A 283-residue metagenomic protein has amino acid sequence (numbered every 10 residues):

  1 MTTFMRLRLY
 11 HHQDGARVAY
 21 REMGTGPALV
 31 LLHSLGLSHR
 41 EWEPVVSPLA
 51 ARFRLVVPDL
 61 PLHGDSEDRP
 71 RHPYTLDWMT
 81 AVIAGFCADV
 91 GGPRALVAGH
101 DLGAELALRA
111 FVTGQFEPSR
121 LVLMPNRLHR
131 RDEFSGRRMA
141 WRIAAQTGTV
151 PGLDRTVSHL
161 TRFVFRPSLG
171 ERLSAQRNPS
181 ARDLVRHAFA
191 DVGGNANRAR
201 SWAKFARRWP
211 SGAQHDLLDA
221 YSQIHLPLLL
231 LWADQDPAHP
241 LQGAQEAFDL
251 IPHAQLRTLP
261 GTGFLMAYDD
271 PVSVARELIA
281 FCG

Functional and structural regions predicted by a protein language model:
A16, R21-D65: Conserved HGGG/HGGXW glycine-rich cap/lid loop of the alpha/beta-hydrolase fold
V57-L102, F134, R276: Active-site loop/oxyanion-hole signature of alpha/beta-hydrolase fold enzymes
V112, S119-D154: Flexible "cap/lid" loop of the alpha/beta hydrolase fold
H129-F134, T156-Q223: Conserved alpha/beta-hydrolase catalytic His-Asp/Glu region
I224, L230-W232: Short beta-strand/loop motif that positions the catalytic acidic residue of the alpha/beta-hydrolase fold
P237-G243: Conserved alpha/beta-hydrolase "acid-adjacent" motif
F248-F264: Catalytic histidine neighborhood in serine/cysteine hydrolases with alpha/beta-hydrolase-type architecture
T262-P271, A275: Catalytic histidine-centered segment of alpha/beta-hydrolase-like enzymes
